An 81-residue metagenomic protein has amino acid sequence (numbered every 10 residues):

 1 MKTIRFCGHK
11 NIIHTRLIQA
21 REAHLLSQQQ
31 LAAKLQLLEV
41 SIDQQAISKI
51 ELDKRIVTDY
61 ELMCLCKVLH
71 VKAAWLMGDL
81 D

Functional and structural regions predicted by a protein language model:
M1-I13: A detector for short, charged/polar N-terminal pre-domain segments
I12-T15, L25-L26, I42, V57-Y60: Residue-level signal for the short linker/turn that defines the boundary of a DNA-recognition helix
T15-L37: Short basic helix-loop element that most often maps to the first helix and adjoining turn of HTH DNA-binding modules
L17, L31-A32, I47-I50, L76: Conserved hydrophobic/aromatic packing and binding residues within compact polymer-binding modules
L37-V57: Recognition helix of helix-turn-helix/homeodomain-like DNA-binding domains that insert into the DNA major groove
K54-W75: DNA major-groove recognition helix of helix-turn-helix/homeodomain DNA-binding modules
W75-D81: Short amphipathic recognition helices of helix-turn-helix/homeodomain-type DNA-binding modules
